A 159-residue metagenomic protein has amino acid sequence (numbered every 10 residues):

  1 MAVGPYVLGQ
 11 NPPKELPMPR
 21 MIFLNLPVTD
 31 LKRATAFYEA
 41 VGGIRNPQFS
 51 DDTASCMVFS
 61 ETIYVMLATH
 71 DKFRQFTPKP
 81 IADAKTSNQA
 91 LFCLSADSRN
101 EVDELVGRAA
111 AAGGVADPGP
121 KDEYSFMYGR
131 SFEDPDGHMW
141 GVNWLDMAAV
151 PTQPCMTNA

Functional and structural regions predicted by a protein language model:
A2, G9-P17, V65, V106-A159: Vicinal oxygen chelate
A2-Y6, A40, E101: Detector for intrinsically disordered, low-structure N-terminal pre-sequences
Y6-A36, P47, Q89-L94, L145-A159: N-terminal beta-strand motif that seeds the catalytic metal site of vicinal oxygen chelate
R20-T29, S55-F59, K79-R108, Y128-E133: Vicinal oxygen chelate
N25-R74: Core segments of cupin and vicinal oxygen chelate
T35, D103, W140: Alpha-helical elements of the RecA-like P-loop NTPase motor core of helicases
A40, I44-F49, A84, L105-A112: Charge-dense, helix-prone N-terminal extensions
F73-P80, V150-T152: A short, acidic/glycine-rich surface segment
